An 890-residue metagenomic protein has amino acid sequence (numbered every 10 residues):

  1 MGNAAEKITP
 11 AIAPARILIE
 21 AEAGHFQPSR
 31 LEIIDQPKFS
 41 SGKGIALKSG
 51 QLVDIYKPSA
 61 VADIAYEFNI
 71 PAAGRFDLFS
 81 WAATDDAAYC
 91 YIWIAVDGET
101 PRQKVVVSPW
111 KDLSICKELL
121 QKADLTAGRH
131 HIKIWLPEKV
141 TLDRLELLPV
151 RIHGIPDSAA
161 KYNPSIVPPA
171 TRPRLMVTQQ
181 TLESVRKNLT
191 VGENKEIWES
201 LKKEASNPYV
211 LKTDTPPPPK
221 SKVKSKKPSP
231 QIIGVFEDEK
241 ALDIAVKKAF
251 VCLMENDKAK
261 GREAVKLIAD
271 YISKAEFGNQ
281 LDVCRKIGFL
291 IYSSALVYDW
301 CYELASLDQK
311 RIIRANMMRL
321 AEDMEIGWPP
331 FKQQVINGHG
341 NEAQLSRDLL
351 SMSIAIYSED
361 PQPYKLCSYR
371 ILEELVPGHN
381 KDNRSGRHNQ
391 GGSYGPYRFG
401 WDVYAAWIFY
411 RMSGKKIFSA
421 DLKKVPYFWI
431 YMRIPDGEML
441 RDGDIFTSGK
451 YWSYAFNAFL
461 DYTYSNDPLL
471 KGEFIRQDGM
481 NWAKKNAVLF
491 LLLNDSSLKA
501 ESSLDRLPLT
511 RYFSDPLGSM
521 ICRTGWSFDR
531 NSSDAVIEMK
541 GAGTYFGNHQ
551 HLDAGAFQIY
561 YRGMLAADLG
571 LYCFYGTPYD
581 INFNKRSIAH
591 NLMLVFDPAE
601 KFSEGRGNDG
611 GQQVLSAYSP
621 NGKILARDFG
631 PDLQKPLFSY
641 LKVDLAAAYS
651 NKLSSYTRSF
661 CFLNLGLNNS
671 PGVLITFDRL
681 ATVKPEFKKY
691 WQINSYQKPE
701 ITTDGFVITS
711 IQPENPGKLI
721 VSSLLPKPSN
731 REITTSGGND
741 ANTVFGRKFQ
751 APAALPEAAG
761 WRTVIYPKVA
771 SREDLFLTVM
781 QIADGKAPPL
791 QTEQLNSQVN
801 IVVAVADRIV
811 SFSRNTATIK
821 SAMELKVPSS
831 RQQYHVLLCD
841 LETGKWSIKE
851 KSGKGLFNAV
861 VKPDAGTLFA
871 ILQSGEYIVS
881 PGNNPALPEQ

Functional and structural regions predicted by a protein language model:
A5-I166, M176-T178, K845, K849-I871 (+1 more regions): Extracytoplasmic
S49-L52, A62-Y66, C116-L120, R627-D628 (+3 more regions): Short structured motifs
A62, A88-C90, L119, G128 (+16 more regions): Residues that flank catalytic or metal-binding motifs in active/ligand-binding sites
L148-P217, P228, L253, Y298 (+6 more regions): Acidic/polar, glycine-enriched structural segments that form the non-catalytic walls/loops of the carbohydrate-binding
R174, Q179, L189, N194-W198 (+6 more regions): Aromatic-lined, polymer-binding surfaces characteristic of secreted/periplasmic polysaccharide-degrading enzymes
I356-E359, Y397-L565, A759, V764-L775 (+2 more regions): Carbohydrate-active enzyme catalytic cores, enriched for enzymes that act on polyanionic acidic polysaccharides
M480-Q712, A770-G785: Catalytic and substrate-binding regions of extracellular carbohydrate-active enzymes, especially polysaccharide lyases
L507, R511-D515, W526-S532, Q634-E889: Beta-rich accessory regions
